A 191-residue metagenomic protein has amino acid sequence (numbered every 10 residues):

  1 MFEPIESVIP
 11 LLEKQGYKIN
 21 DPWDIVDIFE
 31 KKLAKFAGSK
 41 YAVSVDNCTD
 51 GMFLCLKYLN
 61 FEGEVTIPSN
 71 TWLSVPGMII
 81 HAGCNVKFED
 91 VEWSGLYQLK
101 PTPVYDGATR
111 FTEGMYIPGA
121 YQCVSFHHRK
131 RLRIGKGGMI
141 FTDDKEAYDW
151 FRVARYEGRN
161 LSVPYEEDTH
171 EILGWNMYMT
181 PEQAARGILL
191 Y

Functional and structural regions predicted by a protein language model:
M1-F61, A82, M177-Y191: Conserved PLP-binding active-site segment in aminotransferase class I/II-type PLP enzymes
I28, D50, L73-S74, E146: Short alpha-helical
K40-A42, G63-E64, T102, K136-G137: Short active-site oxyanion
S44, I67-P68, I140: Conserved SAM-binding loop
F53, P76-G77, D149, A185: Alpha-helical elements of the RecA-like P-loop NTPase motor core of helicases
K57-G114: PLP-dependent aminotransferase-like
F111, Y121-Y191: Active-site region of PLP-dependent enzymes
